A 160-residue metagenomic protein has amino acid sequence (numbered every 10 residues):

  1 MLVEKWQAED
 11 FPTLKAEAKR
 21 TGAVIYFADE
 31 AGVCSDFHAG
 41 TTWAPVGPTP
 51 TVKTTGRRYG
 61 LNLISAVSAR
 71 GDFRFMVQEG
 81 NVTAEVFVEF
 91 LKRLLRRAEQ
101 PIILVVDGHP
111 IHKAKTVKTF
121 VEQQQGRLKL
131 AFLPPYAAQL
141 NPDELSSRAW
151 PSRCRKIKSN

Functional and structural regions predicted by a protein language model:
M1-N160: Short functional hotspots at interaction and active-site rims
